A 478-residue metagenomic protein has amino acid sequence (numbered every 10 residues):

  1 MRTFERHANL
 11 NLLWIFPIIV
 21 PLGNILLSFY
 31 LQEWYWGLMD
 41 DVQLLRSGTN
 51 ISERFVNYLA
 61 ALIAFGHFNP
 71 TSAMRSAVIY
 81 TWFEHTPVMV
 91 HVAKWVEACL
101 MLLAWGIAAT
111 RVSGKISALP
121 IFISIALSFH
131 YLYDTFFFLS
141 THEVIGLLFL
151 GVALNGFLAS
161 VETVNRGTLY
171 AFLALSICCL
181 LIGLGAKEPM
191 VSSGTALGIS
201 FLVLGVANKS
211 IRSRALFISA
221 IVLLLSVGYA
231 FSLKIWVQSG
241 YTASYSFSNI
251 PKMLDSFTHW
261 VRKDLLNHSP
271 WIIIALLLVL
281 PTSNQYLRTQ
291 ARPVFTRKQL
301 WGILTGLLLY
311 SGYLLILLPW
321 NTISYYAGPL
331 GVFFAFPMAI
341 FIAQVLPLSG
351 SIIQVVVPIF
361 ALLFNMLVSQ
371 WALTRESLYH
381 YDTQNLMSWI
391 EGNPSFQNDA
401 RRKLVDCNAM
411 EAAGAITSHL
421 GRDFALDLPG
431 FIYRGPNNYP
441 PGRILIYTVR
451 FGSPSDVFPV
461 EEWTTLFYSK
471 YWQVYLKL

Functional and structural regions predicted by a protein language model:
D41, L45-T81, Y229-T289, S311-S324 (+1 more regions): Membrane-lumen/periplasm interface segments of multi-pass, membrane-embedded glycan/lipid transferases
V92-K115, V152-G156: Transmembrane-helix motifs of polytopic, lipid-linked glycan transferases
W105-Y131, L147-L148: Transmembrane-helix signature of polytopic, membrane-embedded enzymes that assemble or transfer cell-envelope glycans
E143, P319-G350: Hydrophobic/aromatic-rich transmembrane helices and adjacent perimembrane loops
L150-F172, V206-K209: Membrane-interface transmembrane helices that cradle and orient dolichyl/undecaprenyl
L169-A174, S219-L224, R292-L307, I342-Q370: Signature aromatic-anchored transmembrane alpha helix within multi-pass, membrane-resident enzymes that catalyze glycan
S193-L224: Perimembrane helix-loop-helix junctions
I359-D423: Membrane-embedded, lumen/periplasm-facing catalytic core of multi-pass transferases that use lipid-linked donors
